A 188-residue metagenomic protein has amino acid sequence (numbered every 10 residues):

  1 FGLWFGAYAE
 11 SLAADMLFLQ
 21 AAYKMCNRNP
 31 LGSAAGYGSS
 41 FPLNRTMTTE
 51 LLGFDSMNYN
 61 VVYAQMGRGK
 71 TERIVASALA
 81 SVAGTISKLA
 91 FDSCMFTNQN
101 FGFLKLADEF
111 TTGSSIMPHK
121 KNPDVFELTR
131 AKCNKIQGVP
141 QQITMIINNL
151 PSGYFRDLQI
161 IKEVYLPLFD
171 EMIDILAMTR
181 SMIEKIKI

Functional and structural regions predicted by a protein language model:
G2-I146: Internal glycine-rich alpha/beta core junctions
G102, M117-I188: Glycine-rich cofactor/substrate-binding loops
